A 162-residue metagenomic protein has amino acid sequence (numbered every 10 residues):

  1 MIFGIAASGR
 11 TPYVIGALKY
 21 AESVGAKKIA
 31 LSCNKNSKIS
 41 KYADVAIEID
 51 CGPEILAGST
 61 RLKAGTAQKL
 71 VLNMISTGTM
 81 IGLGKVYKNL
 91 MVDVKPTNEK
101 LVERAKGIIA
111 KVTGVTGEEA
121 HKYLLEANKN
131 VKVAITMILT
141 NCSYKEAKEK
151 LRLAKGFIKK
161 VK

Functional and structural regions predicted by a protein language model:
M1-L70, T77-L83: Glycine-rich phosphate-binding loops that contact phosphosugars or nucleotide phosphates
P12-I15, N73, A134, K159: Alpha-helical elements of the RecA-like P-loop NTPase motor core of helicases
G58-Q68, L72, K95-I108: EF-Ts-like protein-protein interaction surfaces
T79-K162: Short, amphipathic alpha-helical interaction segments embedded in low-complexity terminal/linker regions of eukaryotic
